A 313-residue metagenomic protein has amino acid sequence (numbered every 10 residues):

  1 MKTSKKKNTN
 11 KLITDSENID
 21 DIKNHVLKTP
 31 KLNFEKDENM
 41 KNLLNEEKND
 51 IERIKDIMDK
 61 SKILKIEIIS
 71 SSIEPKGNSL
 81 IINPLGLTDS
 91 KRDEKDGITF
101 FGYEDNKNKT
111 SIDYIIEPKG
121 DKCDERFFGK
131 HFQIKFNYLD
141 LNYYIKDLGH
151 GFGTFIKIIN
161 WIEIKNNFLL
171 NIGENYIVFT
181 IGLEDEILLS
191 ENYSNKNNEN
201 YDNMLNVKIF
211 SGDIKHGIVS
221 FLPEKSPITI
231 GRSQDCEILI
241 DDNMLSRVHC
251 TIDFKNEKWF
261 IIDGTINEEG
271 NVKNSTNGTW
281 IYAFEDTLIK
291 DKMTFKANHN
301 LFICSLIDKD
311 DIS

Functional and structural regions predicted by a protein language model:
M1-D89, N175-R247, I252-K258, N298-S313: Regulatory inter-domain linker segments that are low-complexity and enriched for serine/threonine/proline
T88-N166, I172, L222-N298: Forkhead-associated
